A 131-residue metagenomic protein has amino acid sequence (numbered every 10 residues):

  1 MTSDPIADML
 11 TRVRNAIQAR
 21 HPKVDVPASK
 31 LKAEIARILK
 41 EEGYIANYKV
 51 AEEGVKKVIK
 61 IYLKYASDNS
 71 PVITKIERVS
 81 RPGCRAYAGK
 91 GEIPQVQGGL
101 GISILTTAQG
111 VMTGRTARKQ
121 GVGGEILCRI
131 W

Functional and structural regions predicted by a protein language model:
M1-W131: Core subunits and conserved enzymes of cellular information-processing and envelope-translocation systems across
